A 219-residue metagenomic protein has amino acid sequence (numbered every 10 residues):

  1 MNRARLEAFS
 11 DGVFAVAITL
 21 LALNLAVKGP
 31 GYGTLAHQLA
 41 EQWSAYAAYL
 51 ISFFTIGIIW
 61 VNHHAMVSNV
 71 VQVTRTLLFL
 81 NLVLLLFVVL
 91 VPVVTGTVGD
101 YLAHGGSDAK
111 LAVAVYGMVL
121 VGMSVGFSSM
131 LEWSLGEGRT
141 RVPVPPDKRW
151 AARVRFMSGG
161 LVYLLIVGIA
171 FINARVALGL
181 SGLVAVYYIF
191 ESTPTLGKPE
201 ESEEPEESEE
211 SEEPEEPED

Functional and structural regions predicted by a protein language model:
M1-D219: Multi-pass alpha-helical transmembrane bundle typical of ion/small-solute transporters and intramembrane aspartyl
